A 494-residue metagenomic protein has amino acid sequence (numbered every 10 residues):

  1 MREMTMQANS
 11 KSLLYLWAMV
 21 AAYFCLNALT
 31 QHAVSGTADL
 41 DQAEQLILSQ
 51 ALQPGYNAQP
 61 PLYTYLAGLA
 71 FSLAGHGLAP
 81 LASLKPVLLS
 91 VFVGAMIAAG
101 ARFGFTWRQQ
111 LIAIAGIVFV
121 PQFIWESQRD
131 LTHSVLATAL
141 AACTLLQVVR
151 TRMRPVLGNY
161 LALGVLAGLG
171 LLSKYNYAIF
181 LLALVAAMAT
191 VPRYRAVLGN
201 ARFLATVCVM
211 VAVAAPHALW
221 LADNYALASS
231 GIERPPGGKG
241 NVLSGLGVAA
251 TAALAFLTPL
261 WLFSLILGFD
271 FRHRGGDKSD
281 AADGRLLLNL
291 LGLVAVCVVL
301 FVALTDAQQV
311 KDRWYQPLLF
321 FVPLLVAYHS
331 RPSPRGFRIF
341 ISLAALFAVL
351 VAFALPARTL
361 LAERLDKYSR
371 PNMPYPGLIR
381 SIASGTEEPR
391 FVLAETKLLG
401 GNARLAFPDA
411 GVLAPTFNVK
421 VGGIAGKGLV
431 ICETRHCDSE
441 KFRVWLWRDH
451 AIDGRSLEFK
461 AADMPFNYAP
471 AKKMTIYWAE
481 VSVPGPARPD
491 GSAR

Functional and structural regions predicted by a protein language model:
S35, T305-D312, P334-T386, A394-V412 (+2 more regions): Membrane-proximal, lumen/periplasm-facing interface regions of secretory-pathway glyco- and lipid-modifying enzymes
L52, S127, D306-R338: Hydrophobic/aromatic-rich transmembrane helices and adjacent perimembrane loops
S83-F105, F119, I124, C143-Q147: Transmembrane-helix motifs of polytopic, lipid-linked glycan transferases
Q110-Q122, A167, L171: Short helix- or helix-capping micro-motifs that position conserved polar/aromatic residues at function-defining sites
E126-S134: Short acidic/glycine- and proline-prone juxtamembrane loop motifs at membrane-interface regions of multi-pass membrane
T144-A162, S330: Membrane-interface transmembrane helices that cradle and orient dolichyl/undecaprenyl
L181-G284, V294: Transmembrane-lumen/periplasm boundary regions of multi-pass, lipid-linked membrane glycan transferases
K420-R494: Aromatic/acidic, Gly/Pro-rich catalytic loop(s) in extracytoplasmic/lumenal soluble domains of multi-pass membrane
